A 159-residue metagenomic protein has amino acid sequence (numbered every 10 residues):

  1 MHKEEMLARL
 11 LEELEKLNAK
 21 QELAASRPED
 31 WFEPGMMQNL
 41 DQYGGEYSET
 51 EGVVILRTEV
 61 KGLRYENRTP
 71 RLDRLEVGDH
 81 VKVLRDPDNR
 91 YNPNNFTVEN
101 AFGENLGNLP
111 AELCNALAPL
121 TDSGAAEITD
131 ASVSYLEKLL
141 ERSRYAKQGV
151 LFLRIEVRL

Functional and structural regions predicted by a protein language model:
H2-L159: Conserved active-site motif detector
